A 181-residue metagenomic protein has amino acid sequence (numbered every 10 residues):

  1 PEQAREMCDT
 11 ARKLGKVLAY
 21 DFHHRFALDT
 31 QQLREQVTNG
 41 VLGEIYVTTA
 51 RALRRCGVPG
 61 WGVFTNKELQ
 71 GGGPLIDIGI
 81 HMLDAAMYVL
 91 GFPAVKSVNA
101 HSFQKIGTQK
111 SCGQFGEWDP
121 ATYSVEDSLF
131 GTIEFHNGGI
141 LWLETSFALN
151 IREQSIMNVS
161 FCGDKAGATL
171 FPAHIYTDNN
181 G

Functional and structural regions predicted by a protein language model:
P1, A27, R152: Loop/helix-junction capping segments adjacent to catalytic residues or to phosphate/diphosphate-binding pockets
P1, L18-Y20, T49, L143 (+1 more regions): Hydrophobic residues in well-ordered beta-strands that form the structural core
P1-V17: Rossmann-fold NAD(P)-binding glycine/threonine-rich loop
E6, H81, I156: Short Gly/charged-rich anion-binding patches and loops
K16-A19, H24-T122: Predominantly a Rossmann-like dinucleotide-binding segment in NAD(P)-dependent oxidoreductases
D84-N179: Contiguous beta-strand/loop segments that form the cofactor/metal-binding neighborhood of enzyme cores
